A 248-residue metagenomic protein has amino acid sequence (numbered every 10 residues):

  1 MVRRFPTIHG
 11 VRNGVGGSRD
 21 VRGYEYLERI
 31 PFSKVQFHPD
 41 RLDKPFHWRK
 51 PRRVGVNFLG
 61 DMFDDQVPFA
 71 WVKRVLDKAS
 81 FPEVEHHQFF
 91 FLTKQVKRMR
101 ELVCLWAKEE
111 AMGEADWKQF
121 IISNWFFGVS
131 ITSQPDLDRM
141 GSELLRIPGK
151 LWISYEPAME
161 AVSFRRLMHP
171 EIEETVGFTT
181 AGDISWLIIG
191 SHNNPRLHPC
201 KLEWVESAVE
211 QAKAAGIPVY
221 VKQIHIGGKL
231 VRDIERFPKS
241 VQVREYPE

Functional and structural regions predicted by a protein language model:
M1-R29: Canonical Radical SAM [4Fe-4S] cluster-binding loop centered on the CxxxCxxC motif and its immediate flanking residues
M1-R3, T7, V103-C104, R165-R166 (+1 more regions): Short aromatic-enriched loop/helix-cap "lid" or pocket-rim segments at secondary-structure transitions that line
E25, R29-R41: Non-catalytic accessory segments of DNA primases and related replication-initiation nucleases
Q36-Y220, I226: Conserved AdoMet/S-adenosylmethionine-binding subsite of the radical SAM
I226-E248: C-terminal accessory extensions appended to soluble enzyme cores
